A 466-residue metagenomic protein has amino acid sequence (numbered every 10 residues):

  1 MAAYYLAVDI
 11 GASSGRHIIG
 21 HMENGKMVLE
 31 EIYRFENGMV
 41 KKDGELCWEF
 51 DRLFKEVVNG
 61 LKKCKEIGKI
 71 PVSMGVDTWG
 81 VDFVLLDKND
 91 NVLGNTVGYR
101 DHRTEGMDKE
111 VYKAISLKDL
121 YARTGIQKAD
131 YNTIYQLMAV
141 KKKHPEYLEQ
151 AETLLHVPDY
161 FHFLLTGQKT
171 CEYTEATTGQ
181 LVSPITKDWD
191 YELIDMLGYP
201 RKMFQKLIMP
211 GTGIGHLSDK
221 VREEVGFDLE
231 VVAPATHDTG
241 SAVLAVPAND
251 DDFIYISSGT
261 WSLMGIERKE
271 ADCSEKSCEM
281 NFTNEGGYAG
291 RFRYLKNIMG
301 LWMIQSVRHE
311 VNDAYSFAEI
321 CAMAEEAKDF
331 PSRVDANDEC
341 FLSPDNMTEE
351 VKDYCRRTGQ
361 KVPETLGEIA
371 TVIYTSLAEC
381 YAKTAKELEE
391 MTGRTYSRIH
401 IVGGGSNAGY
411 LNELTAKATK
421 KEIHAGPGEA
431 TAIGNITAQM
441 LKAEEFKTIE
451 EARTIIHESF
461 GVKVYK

Functional and structural regions predicted by a protein language model:
M1-G94, A122, Q150, R222-V231 (+2 more regions): N-terminal glycine/serine-rich phosphate-binding loop of ATP-dependent small-molecule kinases, especially carbohydrate
L6-A7, I19, Y112-G125, Y135-H156 (+8 more regions): Active-site core segments that coordinate phosphate-bearing ligands/cofactors across diverse enzyme families
L46-F54, I126, D130, L207-G211 (+2 more regions): Short acidic-aromatic active-site loops that bind/stabilize oxyanions
E66-G98, Q127-Y131, H162-S183, K206-M209: Short beta-strand-loop/turn "lid" adjacent to the catalytic site in phosphate-handling enzymes
I70-T78, T153, K206, R394-G403: Short glycine-rich phosphate-binding loop at a beta-alpha junction
D77-D82, P210-G211, S258-W261, R398-S406: Glycine-rich beta-strand-to-loop/alpha-helix junction loops that act as flexible
D101: Carbohydrate-associated surface elements
Y191, L197-G211, I436: A conserved helix-loop-beta module that forms one wall/lid of the active-site cleft in ATP-utilizing catalytic domains
